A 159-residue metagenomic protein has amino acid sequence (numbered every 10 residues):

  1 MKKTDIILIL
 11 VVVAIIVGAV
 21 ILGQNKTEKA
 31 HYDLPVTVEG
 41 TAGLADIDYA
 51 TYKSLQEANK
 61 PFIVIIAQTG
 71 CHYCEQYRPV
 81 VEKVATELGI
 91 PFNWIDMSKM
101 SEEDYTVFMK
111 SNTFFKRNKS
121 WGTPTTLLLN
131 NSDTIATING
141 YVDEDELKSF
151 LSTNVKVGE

Functional and structural regions predicted by a protein language model:
M1-A42: N-terminal targeting signals for export/organelle localization
A42-T51: Short acidic-hydrophobic, aromatic-tinged amphipathic segments that line or gate anion-handling sites
G43, I66, I90-M109: Thiol-based oxidoreductase modules, predominantly thioredoxin-like and allied folds used for disulfide exchange
D48, M109-F114: N-terminal post-signal-peptidase region of extra-cytosolic proteins
T51-N93: Local sequence-structure signature of Cys/Sec-based thiol-disulfide redox active-site neighborhoods
T69-Y73, K99-E102, D133-I135, E144: Solvent-exposed loop/turn segments at secondary-structure junctions within structured extracellular/periplasmic domains
F114-S120: Short, structured active-site "lid" loops
S120-E159: Non-catalytic, surface beta->alpha helical segment in thiol-disulfide oxidoreductase systems
